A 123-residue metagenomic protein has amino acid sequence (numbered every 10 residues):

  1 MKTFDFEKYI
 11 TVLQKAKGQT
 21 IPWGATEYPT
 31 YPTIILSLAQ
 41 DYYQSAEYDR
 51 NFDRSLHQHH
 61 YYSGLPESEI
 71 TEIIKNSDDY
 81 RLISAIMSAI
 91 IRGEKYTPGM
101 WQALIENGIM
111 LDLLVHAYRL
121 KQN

Functional and structural regions predicted by a protein language model:
M1, E67-T71, P98-G99: Charged, low-complexity surface segments at secondary-structure and domain boundaries
M1-G18: Short, extreme N-terminal segment that most often corresponds to the first beta-strand
T3-F6, Y80, A103, M110: Amphipathic alpha-helical coiled-coil segments with heptad-repeat character
I10-L13, S45, D49, A103-M110: Long amphipathic alpha-helices with heptad-repeat character, especially coiled-coil-forming segments used
I21-A85: Amphipathic alpha-helical interaction modules
A85-N123: Amphipathic alpha-helical binding modules
